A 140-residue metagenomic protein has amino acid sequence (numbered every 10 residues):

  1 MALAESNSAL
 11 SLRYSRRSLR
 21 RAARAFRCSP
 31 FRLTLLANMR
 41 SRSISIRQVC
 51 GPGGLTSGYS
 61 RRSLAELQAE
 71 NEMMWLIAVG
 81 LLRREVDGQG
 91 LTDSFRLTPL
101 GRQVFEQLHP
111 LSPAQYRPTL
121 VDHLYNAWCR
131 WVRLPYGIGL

Functional and structural regions predicted by a protein language model:
M1-E5, G137-L140: Long, compositionally biased intrinsically disordered regions
L3-S43: Short alpha-helical segments that sit at the start of domains
A25-S29, R42-I46, R62-E66, S94: Alpha-helix N-cap/helix-initiation sites
I44-S57: Short acidic, hydrophobic short linear motifs in intrinsically disordered regions
R61-V79: Short amphipathic alpha-helical interaction segments
I77-G88: A short, conserved structural fragment
Q89-L97: Minor-groove-contacting beta-hairpin "wing" of winged helix-turn-helix DNA-binding domains
P99-R133: Short, amphipathic alpha-helical interaction segments positioned at domain boundaries
